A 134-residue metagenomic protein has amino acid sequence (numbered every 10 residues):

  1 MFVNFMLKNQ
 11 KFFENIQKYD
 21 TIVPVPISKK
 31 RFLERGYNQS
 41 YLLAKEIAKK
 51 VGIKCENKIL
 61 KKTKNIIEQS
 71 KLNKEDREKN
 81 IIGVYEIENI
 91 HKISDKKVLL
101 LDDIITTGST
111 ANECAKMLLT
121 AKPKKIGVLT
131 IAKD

Functional and structural regions predicted by a protein language model:
M1-L99, S109-D134: Conserved PRPP/pyrophosphate-binding segment of the phosphoribosyltransferase/PRPP-pathway fold
